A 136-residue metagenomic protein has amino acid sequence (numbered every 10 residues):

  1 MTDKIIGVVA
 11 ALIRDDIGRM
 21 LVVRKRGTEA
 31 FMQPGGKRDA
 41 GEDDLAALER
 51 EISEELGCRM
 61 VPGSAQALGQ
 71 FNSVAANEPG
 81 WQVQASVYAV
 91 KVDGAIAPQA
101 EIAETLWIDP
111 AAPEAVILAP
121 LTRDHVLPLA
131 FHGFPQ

Functional and structural regions predicted by a protein language model:
M1-M20, K37: Conserved N-terminal beta-strand and adjoining loop/helix that marks the start of the Nudix/MutT-like hydrolase domain
G7-V9, G18, V83-S86, A103: Change "...and in nucleic-acid phosphodiester-cleaving endonucleases..." to "...and in nucleic-acid processing enzymes
I13-R14, V22, V90, W107: Conserved hydrophobic "DFG−1" position in protein kinase catalytic cores
R14-R19, T28-E29, D39, S73-V74 (+1 more regions): Short, charged/polar surface micro-motifs in flexible loops or helix N-caps
R19-R59: Conserved Nudix-box catalytic region and its N-terminal flanking loop in Nudix hydrolases and closely related
R59-Q70: A short coil-to-beta-strand element that immediately follows conserved catalytic motifs
F71-I96: Active-site-adjacent beta-strand/loop module that shapes the phosphate/pyrophosphate-binding cleft
V87-A89, A97-H132: NUDIX/MutT-family hydrolases
